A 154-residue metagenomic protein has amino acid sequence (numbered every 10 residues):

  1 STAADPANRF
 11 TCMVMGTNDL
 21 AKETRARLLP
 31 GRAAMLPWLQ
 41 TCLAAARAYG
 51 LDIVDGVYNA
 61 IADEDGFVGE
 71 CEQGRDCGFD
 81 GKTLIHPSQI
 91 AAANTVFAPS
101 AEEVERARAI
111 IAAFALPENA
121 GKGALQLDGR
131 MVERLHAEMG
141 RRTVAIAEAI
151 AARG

Functional and structural regions predicted by a protein language model:
S1-G154: Expand to "…catalyze enediolate/carbanion chemistry for C-C bond making/breaking, isomerization, decarboxylation
